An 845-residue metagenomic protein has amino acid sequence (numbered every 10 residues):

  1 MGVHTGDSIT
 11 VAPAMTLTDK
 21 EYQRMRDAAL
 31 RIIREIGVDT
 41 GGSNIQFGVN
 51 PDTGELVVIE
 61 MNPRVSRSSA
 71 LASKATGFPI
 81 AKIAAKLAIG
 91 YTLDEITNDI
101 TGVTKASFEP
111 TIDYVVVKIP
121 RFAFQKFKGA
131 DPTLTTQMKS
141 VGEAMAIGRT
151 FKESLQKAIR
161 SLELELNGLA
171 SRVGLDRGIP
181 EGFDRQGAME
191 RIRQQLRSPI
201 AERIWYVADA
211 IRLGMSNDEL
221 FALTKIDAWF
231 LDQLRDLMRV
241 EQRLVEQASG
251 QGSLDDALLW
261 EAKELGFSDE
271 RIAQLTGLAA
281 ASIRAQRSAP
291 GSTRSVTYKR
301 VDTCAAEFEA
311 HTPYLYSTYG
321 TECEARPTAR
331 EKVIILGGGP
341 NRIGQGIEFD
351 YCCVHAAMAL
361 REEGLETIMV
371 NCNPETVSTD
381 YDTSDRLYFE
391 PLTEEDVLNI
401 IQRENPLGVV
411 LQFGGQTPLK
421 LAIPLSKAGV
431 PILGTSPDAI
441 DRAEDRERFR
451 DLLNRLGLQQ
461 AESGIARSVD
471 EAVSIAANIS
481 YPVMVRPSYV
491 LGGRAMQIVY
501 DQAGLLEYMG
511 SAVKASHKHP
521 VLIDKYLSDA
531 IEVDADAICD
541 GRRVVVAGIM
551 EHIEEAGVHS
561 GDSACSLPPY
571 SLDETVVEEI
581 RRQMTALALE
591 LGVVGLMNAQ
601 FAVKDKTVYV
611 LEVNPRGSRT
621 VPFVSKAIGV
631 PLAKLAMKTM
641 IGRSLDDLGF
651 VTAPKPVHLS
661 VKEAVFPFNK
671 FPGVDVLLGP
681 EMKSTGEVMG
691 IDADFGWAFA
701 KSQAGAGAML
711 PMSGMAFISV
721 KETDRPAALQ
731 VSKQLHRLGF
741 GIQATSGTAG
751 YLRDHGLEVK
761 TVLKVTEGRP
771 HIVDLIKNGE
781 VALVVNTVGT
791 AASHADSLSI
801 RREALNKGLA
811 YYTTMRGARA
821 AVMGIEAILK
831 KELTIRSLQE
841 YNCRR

Functional and structural regions predicted by a protein language model:
M1-Q247, Q251-L258, L265-G266, P290-S295 (+13 more regions): ATP-dependent carboxylate activation and anion-phosphoryl transfer catalytic cores that bind Mg-ATP to form
K157-A158, A285-R294, K299-L458, R467-S474 (+1 more regions): ATP-binding N-terminal substructure of ATP-dependent carboxylate-amine bond-forming enzymes
L223-D232, Q274-A285: Short, basic interhelical loop/turn and adjoining N-cap of the next helix at nucleic-acid- or acidic-partner-contacting
W260-L265, R271-L275: Extended, domain-scale alpha-helical bundle/helix-rich regions
E444-E447, V490-R494: Conserved A3 ("GATE") glycine/threonine-rich loop of ANL adenylate-forming enzymes
